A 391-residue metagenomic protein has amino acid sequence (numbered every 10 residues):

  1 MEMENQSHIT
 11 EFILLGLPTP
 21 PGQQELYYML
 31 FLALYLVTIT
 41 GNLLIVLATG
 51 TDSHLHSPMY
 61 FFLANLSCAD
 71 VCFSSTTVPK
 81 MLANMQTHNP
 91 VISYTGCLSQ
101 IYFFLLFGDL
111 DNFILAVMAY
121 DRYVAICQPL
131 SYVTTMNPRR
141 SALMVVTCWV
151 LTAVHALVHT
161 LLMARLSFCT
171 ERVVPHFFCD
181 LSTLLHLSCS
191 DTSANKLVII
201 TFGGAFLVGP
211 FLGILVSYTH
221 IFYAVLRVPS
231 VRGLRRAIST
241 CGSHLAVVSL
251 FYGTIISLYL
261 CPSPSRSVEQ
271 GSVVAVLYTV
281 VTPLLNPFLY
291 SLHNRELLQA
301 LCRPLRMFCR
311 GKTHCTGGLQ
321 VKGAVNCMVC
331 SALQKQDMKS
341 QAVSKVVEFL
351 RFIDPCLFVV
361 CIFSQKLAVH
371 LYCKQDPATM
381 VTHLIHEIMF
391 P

Functional and structural regions predicted by a protein language model:
M1-P355, I362-Q365, L371-V381, I385-P391: Transmembrane helical core of 7TM receptor-like proteins
